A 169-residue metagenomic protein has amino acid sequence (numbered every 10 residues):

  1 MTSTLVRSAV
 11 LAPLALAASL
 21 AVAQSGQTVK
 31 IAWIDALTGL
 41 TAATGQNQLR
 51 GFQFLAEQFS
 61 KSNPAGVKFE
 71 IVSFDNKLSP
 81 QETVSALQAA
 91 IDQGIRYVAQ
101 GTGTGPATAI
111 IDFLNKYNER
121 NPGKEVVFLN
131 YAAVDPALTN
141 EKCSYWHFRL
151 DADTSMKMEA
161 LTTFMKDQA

Functional and structural regions predicted by a protein language model:
M1-K30, D92: Short, low-complexity disordered leader/linker segments with a strong preference for bacterial N-terminal type II
G26, L49-I71: Signal peptide-proximal N-terminal region of secreted/periplasmic/extracellular or secretory-lumen proteins
K30-A32, K166: Conserved beta-strand elements of the Class I
A32-Q53, F74-Q81, T102-G105: Extracytoplasmic "Venus flytrap"
A42-Q46, T83-V84, I110-I111, N140-E141: Short, solvent-exposed loop/turn and secondary-structure capping segments
L55-Q58, S62, A89, F113 (+1 more regions): A generic secondary-structure signal
K68-D92, K157-L161: Structural motif
R96-A169: Extracytoplasmic ligand/sensor domains, especially the bilobed periplasmic-binding protein
